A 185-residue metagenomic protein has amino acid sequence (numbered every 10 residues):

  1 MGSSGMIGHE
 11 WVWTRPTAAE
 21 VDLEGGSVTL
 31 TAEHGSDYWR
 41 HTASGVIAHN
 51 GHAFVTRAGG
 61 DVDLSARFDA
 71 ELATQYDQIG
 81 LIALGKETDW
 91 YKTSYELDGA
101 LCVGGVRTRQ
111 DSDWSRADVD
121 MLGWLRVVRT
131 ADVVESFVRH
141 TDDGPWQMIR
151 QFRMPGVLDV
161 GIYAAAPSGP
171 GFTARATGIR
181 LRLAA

Functional and structural regions predicted by a protein language model:
M1-A185: Extracellular glycan-recognition regions
